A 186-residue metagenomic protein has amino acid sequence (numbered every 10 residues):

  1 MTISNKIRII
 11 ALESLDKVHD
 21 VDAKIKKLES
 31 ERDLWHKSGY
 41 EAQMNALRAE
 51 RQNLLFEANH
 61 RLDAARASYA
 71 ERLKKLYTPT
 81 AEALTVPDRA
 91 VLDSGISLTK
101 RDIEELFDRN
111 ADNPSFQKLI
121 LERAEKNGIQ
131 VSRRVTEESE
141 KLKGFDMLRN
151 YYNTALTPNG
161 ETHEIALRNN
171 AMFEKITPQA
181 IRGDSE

Functional and structural regions predicted by a protein language model:
T2-L12, E41-E137: Long, charge-patterned amphipathic interaction tracts in eukaryotic proteins
E13-D22: Short amphipathic alpha-helical heptad-repeat segments
A23, R89, S94, A111 (+2 more regions): Short linear motifs in intrinsically disordered/low-complexity regions
E29-Y40: Charged, low-complexity interaction regions
D112-E186: Charged, polyampholytic interaction/assembly segments that form long, compositionally biased interfaces
